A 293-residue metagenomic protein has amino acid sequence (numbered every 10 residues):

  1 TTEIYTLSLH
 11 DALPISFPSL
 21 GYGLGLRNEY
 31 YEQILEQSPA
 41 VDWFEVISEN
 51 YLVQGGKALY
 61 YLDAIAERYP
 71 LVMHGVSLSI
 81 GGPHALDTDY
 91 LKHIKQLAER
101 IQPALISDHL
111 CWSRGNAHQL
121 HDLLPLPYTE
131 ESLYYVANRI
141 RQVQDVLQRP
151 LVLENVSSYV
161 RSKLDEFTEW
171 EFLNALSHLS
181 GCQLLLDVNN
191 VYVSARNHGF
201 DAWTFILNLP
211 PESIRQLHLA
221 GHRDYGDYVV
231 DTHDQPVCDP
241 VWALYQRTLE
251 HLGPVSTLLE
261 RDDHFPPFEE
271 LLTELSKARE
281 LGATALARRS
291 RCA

Functional and structural regions predicted by a protein language model:
T1-L13: Short, small-residue-biased leader/transition segments that mark boundaries at the very start of proteins
A12-Q96: N-terminal pre-domain/capping segments
Y31, S48-Y60, S79-D89, Y159-F167 (+3 more regions): Acidic-and-aromatic substrate-binding clefts and catalytic sites of carbohydrate-active enzymes
L35-P39, G56-M73, D89-A104, V143-V146 (+3 more regions): Acidic (Asp/Glu)-rich catalytic clusters
F44, I106, L151, D187 (+2 more regions): Conserved, mostly hydrophobic/aromatic
G55, A85, L123-T129, L133 (+1 more regions): Gly/Pro-rich active-site loop or hairpin
D87-L184: Active-site acidic/histidine proton-transfer and metal-coordination neighborhood in alpha/beta enzyme cores
A104-W112, L184-L186, P211-R223: Non-cysteine beta-strand/loop elements that form the S-adenosyl-L-methionine
